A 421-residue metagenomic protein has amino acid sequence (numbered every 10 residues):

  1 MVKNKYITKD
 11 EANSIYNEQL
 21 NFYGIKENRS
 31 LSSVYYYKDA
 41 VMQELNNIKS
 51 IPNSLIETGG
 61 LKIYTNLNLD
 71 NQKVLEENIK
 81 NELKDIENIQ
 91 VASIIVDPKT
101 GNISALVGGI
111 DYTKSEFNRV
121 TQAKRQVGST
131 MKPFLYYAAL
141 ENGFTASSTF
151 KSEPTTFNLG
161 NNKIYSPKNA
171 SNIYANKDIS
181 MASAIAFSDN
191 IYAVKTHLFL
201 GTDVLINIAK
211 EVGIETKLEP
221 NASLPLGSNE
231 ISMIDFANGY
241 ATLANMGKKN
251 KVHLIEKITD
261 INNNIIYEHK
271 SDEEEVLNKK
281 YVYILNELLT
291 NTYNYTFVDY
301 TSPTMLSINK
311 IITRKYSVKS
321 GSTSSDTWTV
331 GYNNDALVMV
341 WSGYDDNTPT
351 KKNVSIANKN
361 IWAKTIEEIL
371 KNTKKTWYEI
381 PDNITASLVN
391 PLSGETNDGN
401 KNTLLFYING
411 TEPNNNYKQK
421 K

Functional and structural regions predicted by a protein language model:
M1, L75, G101, K124-S152 (+5 more regions): Active-site SXXK
V2-N66, K73, K210-E211, E215 (+2 more regions): Non-catalytic, structured segments within soluble enzyme domains
Y6-K9, L31-D39, T65-K73, D111 (+9 more regions): Soluble non-cytosolic domains of exported or imported proteins
E27-S33, F144-L205, N221, K249 (+1 more regions): Conserved catalytic neighborhood of penicillin-recognizing serine enzymes
I63, Q90, K114-F134, A146-P154 (+1 more regions): Short active-site loop at a secondary-structure junction that contains or immediately precedes the catalytic residue(s)
T65-I86, S93-I95, L106, Y112-F117 (+3 more regions): A penicillin-recognizing enzyme superfamily signal
D97-I103: Short, glycine-anchored, charge-dense loop/turn motifs used at functional sites
I164-N169, G201-Y240: Mid-domain, small-residue-enriched loop/turn segments at the edges of structured enzyme/sensor domains
